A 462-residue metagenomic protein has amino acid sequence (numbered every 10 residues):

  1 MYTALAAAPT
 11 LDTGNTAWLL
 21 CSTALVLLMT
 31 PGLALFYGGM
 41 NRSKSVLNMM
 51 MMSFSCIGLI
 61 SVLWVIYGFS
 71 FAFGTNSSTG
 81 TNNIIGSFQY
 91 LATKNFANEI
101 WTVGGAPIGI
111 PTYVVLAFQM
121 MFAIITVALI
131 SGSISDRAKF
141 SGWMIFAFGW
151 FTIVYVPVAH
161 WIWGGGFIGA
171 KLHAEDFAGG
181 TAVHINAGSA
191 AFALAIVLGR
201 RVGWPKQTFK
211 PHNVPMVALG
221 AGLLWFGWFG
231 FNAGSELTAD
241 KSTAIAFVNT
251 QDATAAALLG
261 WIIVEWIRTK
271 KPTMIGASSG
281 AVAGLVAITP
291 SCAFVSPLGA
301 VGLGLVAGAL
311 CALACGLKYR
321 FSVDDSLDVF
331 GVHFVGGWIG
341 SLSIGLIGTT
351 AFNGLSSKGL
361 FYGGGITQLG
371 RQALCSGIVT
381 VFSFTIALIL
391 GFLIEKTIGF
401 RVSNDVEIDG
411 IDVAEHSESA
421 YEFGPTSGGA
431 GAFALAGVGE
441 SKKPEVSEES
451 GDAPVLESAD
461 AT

Functional and structural regions predicted by a protein language model:
Y2-T462: Glycine- and aromatic-enriched membrane alpha-helices
